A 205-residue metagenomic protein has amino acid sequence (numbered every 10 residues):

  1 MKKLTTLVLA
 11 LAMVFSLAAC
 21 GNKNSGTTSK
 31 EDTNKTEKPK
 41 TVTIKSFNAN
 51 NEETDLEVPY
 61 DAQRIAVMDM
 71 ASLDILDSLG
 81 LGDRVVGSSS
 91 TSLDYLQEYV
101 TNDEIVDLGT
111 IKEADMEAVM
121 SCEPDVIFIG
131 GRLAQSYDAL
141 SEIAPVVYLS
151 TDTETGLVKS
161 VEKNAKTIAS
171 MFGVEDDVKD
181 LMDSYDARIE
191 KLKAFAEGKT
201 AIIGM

Functional and structural regions predicted by a protein language model:
M1-S25: Sec-dependent N-terminal signal peptides of Gram-positive bacterial secreted proteins and lipoproteins
C20-A71, D176-I203: Bacterial Sec-exported substrate-binding components of ABC uptake systems
P59-A62, D69-L76, M116, M120 (+5 more regions): Extracytoplasmic/secreted envelope proteins and their assembly/folding machinery, especially bacterial periplasmic
R64-A118: A short, structured surface patch at a secondary-structure boundary
R64-M68, D77, I111-A114, F128-R132 (+3 more regions): Extracytoplasmic/periplasmic, Sec-exported soluble proteins
S90-L93, L133-Q135, S150-T155: Short, acidic/turn-prone active-site loops that include or flank metal/cofactor- and phosphate-binding residues
E123-I129, P145: Proline-aspartate-enriched helix->loop->beta-strand connector
A139-M205: Extracytoplasmic substrate-binding proteins
